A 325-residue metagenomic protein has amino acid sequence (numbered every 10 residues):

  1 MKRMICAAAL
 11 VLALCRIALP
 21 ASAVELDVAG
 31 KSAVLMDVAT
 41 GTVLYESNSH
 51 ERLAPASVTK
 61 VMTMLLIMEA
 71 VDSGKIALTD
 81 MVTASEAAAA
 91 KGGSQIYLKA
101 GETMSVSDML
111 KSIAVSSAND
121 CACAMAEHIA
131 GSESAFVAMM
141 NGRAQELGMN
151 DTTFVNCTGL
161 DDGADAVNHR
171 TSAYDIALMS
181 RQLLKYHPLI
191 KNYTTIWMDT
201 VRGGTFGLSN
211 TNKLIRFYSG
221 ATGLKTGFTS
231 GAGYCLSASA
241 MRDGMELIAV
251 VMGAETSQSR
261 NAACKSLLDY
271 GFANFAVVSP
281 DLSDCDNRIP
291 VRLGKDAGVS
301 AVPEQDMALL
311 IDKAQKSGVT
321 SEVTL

Functional and structural regions predicted by a protein language model:
C6-L14: Hydrophobic helical h-region of N-terminal Sec-dependent signal peptides in bacterial secretory/periplasmic proteins
L14-S22: C-terminal segment of classical bacterial N-terminal signal peptides
A21-K185: Active-site-adjacent loops and short helices of periplasmic peptidoglycan-processing enzymes
M149-T153, A164-L325: Domain-terminus/edge residues, biased toward the C-terminal soluble/receptor-binding domains of extracytoplasmic
